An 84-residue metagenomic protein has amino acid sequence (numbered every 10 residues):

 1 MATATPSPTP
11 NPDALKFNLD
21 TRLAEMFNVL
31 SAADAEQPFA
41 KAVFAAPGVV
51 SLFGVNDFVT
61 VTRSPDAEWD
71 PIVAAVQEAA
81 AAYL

Functional and structural regions predicted by a protein language model:
M1-A4: Glycine-rich, charged/polar anion/phosphate-binding loops that engage phosphate groups from diverse ligands
S7-L30: Short glycine-/aliphatic-rich beta-strand segments at the starts of folded cytosolic domains
L15, D57-R63: A generic structural motif
L23-A24, V59, A67-W69: Short, surface-exposed beta-strand-loop junctions and turns on beta-sheet-rich folds
A33: A C-terminal functional module that forms or caps the active site or interfaces directly with catalytic machinery
A40-F58: Short acidic amphipathic segments
A67-A80: Charge-rich, low-aromatic oligomerization/scaffolding segments with amphipathic character
A82-L84: Conserved short beta-strand edge segments in small beta-sheet-based binding/regulatory domains
